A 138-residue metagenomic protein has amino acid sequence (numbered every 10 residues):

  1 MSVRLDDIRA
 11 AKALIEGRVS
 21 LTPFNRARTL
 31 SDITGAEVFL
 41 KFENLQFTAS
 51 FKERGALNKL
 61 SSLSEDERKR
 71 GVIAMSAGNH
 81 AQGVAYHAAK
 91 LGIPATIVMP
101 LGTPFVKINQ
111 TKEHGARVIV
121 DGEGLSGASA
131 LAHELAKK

Functional and structural regions predicted by a protein language model:
M1-K138: PLP-dependent amino-acid enzyme catalytic core
